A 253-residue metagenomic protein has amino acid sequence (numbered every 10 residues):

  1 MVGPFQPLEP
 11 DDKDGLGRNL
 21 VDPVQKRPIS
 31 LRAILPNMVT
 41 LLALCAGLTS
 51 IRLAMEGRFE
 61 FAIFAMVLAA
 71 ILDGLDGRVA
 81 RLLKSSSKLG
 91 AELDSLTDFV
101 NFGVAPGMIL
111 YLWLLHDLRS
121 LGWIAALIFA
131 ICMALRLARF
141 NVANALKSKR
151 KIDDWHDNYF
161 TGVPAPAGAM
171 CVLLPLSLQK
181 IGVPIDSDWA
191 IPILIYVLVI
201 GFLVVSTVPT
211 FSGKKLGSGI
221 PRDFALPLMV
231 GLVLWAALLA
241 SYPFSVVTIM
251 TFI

Functional and structural regions predicted by a protein language model:
M1-G74: Topogenic membrane-insertion module of multi-pass membrane proteins
M1-V24, R150-I152, H156-I253: C-terminal membrane-associated helical module and adjoining short loops/tails
I29-N37, L89-T97, N158-T161, S212-F224: Short, amphipathic, aromatic/basic-enriched membrane-interface segments that mark the entry/exit of transmembrane
L35-T40, L82-F140: Multi-pass membrane catalytic core of lipid/isoprenoid biosynthesis enzymes
V39, A62-A69, A125-I128, C132 (+3 more regions): Hydrophobic alpha-helical transmembrane segments of polytopic
A43, G47-S50, A105, F129 (+4 more regions): Helical transmembrane-bundle signal
T49-F64, V100, V104-L127, L173-I193 (+1 more regions): Helix-coil boundary and interhelical linker segments in multi-pass alpha-helical membrane proteins
R78-S87, A134-K151, V205-K214: C-terminal ends of transmembrane helices
